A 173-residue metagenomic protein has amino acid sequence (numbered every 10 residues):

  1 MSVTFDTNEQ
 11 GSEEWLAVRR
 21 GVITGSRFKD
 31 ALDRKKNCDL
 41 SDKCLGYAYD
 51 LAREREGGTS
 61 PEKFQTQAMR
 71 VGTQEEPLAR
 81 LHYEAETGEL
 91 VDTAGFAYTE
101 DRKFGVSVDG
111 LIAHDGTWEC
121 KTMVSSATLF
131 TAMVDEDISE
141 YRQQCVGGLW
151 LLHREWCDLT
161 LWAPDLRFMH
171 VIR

Functional and structural regions predicted by a protein language model:
M1-Q74: Charged, glycine-rich intrinsically disordered N-terminal tails and low-complexity linkers that flank
S2, L78-L81, W156-T160: Intrinsically disordered, low-complexity boundary segments flanking structured domains
Y49, R80, C145: Generic structural marker for isolated residues within well-ordered, non-membrane alpha-helices of soluble domains
A68-V91: Acidic-basic catalytic patches of nuclease active cores, encompassing PD-(D/E)XK and other metal-cofactor nuclease
T87-V108, I112-R173: Nucleic-acid nuclease catalytic cores
